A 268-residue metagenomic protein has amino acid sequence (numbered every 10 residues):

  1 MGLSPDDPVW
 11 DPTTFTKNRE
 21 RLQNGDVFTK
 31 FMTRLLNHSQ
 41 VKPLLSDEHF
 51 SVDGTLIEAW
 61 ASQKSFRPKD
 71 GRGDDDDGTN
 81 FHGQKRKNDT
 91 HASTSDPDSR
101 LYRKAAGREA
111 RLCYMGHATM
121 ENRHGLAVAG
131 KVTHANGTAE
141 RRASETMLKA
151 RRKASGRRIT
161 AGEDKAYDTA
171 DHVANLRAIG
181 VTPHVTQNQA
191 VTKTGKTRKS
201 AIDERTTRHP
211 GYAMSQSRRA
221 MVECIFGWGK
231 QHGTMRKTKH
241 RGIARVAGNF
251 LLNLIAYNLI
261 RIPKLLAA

Functional and structural regions predicted by a protein language model:
M1-I179, T186, Y257, I262: Polybasic low-complexity intrinsically disordered regions
T33-Q40, Q216-V222, F250-L251: Charged alpha-helix within mobile-element recombinases
R72-D75, K165-G248: Helix-centered, glycine/charged polyanion-binding patches within enzymatic domains that contact phosphate-containing
Y114, E140-A143, M221, I225 (+1 more regions): Catalytic-loop motifs flanking and including active-site residues across diverse enzymes
A244-A268: In a subset of proteins, long, contiguous C-terminal domains/tails are tracked
